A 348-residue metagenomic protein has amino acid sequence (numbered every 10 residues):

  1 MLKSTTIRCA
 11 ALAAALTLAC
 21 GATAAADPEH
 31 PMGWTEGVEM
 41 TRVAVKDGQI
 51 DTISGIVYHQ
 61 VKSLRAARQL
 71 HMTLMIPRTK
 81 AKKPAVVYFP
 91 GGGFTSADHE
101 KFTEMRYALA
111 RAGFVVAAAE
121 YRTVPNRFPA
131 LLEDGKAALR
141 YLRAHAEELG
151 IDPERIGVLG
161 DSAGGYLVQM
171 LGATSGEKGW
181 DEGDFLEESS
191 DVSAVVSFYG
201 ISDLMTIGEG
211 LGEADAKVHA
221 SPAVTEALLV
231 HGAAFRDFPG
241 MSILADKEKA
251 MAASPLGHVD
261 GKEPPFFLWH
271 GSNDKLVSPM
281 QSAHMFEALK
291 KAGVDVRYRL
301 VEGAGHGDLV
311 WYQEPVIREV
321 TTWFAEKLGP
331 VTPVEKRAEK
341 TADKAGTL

Functional and structural regions predicted by a protein language model:
M1-A11: Bacterial N-terminal signal peptides that target proteins for export
A10-A19: Bacterial N-terminal signal peptides
G21-A25: Sec/Tat signal peptide C-region and signal peptidase I cleavage site
A26-L348: Alpha/beta-hydrolase superfamily serine-hydrolase fold, recognizing
